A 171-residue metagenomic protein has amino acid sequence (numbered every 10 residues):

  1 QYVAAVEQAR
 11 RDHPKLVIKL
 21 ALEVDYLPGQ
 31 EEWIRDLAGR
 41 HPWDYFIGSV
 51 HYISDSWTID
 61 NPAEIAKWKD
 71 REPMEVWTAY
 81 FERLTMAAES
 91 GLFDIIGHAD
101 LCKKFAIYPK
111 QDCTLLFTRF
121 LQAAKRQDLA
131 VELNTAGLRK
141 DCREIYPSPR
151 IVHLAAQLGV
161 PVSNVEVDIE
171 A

Functional and structural regions predicted by a protein language model:
Y2-Q127: Extended substrate/RNA-proximal surfaces in nucleic-acid metabolism proteins
A4, L92, K103, Y108-A171: Charged catalytic cores and adjacent phosphate/nucleic-acid-binding surfaces used for phosphate/nucleic-acid chemistry
